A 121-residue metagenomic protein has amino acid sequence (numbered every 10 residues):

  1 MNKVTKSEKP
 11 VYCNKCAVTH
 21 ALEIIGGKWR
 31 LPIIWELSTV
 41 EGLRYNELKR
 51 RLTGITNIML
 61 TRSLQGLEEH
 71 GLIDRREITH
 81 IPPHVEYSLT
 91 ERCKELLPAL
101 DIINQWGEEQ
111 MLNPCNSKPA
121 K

Functional and structural regions predicted by a protein language model:
M1-S7: Long, low-complexity, charged/polar intrinsically disordered regions in eukaryotic proteins
Y12-M59, H80, E86: N-terminal helix-turn-helix DNA-binding core of bacterial DNA-binding proteins
L60, L64-L67: Basic amphipathic alpha-helical segments that dock to polyanions
E68-R76: A short, conserved structural fragment
H70, A99-M111: Alpha-helical linker/hinge and terminal dimerization helices associated with HTH transcriptional regulators
T79-I103: Basic, amphipathic "hinge/linker" alpha-helix immediately C-terminal to the N-terminal HTH DNA-binding motif
N113-K121: Short, charged recognition helix plus adjacent turn of helix-turn-helix-like nucleic-acid-binding domains
